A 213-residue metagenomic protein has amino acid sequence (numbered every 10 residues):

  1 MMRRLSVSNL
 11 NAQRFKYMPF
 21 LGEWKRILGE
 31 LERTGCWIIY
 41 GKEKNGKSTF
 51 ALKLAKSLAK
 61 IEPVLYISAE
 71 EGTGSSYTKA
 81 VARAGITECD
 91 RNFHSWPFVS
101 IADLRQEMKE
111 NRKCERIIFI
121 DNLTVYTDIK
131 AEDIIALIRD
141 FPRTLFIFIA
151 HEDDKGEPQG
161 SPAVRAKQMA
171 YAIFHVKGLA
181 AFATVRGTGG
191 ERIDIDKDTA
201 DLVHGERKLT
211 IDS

Functional and structural regions predicted by a protein language model:
M1-F15: Charged, amphipathic alpha-helical linker segments immediately N-terminal to NTP-binding catalytic cores
F15-L31: Pre-Walker A adenine-sensing motif
R33-D103: Conserved P-loop
T34, I61-E62, C114-E115, R143 (+1 more regions): Short, well-ordered alpha-helix to beta-strand connector turns
N45, G72-T73, L123-I129, D153-G156: Short acidic, S/G/P-rich loop/turn micro-motifs used as interaction or catalytic elements
T73, S100, K130-D133, P162 (+1 more regions): Helical mechanochemical/support elements of P-loop NTPase systems and associated helical scaffolds
S95-I149: Phosphate-binding/switch loop-helix module in NTP-utilizing enzymes
D140-F141, F148-S213: Phosphate-binding/switch region of NTP-binding enzymes
